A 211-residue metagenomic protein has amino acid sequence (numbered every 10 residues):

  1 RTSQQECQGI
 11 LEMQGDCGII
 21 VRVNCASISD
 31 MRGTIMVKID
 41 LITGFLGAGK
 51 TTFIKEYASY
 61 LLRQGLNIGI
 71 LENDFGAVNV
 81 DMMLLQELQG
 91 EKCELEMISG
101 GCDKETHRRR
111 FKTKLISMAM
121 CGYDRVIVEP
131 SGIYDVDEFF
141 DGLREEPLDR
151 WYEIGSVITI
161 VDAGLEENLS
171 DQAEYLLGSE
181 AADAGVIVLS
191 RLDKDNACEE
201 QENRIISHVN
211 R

Functional and structural regions predicted by a protein language model:
Q5-C7, Q14: Cationic, low-complexity basic patches in intrinsically disordered or flexible, solvent-exposed regions
E12-Q14, R32: Position-driven detector of the extreme protein N-terminus
I19, V23-G33: Short, positively charged and aromatic/hydrophobic N-terminal segments
V37-T43, A48, T52-S170: Nucleotide-state-sensitive switch-loop elements of NTP-binding domains
G69, E153-V161, A181-L192, R211: Conserved beta-strand/loop subsegment of P-loop NTPase cores
M120, G178-A181: A short, aliphatic-rich alpha-helical micro-motif
P130, I160-G164, V186-R204: G-domain G4 guanine-recognition motif of GTPases
Q172-L176: Charged helix-capping and loop-helix junction motifs
